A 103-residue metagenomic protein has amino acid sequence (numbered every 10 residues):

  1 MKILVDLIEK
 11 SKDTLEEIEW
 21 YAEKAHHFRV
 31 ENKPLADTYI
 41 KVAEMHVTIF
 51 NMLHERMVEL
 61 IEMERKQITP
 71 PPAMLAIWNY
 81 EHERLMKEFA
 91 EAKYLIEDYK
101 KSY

Functional and structural regions predicted by a protein language model:
M1-Y103: Iron-associated oxidoreductase/ferritin-like identity signal
